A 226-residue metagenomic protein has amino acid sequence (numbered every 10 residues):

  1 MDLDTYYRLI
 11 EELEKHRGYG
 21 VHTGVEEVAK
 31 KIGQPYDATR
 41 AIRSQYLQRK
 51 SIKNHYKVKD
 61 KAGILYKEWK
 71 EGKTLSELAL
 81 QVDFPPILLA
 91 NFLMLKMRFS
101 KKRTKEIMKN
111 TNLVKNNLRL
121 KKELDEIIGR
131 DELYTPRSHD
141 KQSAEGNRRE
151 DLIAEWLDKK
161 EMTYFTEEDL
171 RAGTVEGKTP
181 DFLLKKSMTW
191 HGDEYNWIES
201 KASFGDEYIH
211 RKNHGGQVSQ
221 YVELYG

Functional and structural regions predicted by a protein language model:
M1-E123: Nuclease-adjacent, charged terminal/linker segments that flank catalytic cores
K15-G18, A144, Y208: Residue-level marker of alpha-helix boundaries and capping positions
A62, H139-K141, F204-G205: Short, contiguous strand/loop micro-motifs
G72, D83, E161-T163, Y225: Glycine-centered loop/turn motif at secondary-structure junctions
K122-R171: Acidic-basic catalytic patches of nuclease active cores, encompassing PD-(D/E)XK and other metal-cofactor nuclease
I153, L157, P180-K186, W190-E207: Conserved catalytic cores of phosphodiester-cleaving nucleases, focusing on short active-site segments
R171-D181: Beta-rich nucleic-acid/ligand-interaction surfaces
Y195-N196, S200-G226: Catalytic cores of nucleic-acid endonucleases
